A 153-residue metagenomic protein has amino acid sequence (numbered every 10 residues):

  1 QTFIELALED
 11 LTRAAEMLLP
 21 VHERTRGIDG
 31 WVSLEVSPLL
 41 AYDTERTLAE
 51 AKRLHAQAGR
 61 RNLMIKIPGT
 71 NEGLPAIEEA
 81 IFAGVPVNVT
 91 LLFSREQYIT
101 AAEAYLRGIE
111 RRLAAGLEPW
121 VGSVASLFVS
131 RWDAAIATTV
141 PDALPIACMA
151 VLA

Functional and structural regions predicted by a protein language model:
Q1-A76: Active-site beta->alpha loop and helix N-cap motifs at the rims of alpha/beta catalytic domains
D10, A80, L92-R95: Functionally constrained cores in energy, signaling, and assembly domains
A49, E79-F82, A104: Short, glycine/charged-enriched secondary-structure capping and boundary segments
Q57-L63, I81-N88: Short, surface-exposed connector motifs at secondary-structure boundaries
L74-I77, I81, T100: Catalytic cores of alpha/beta
V85-A153: Catalytic alpha/beta core domains of metabolic enzymes, predominantly
